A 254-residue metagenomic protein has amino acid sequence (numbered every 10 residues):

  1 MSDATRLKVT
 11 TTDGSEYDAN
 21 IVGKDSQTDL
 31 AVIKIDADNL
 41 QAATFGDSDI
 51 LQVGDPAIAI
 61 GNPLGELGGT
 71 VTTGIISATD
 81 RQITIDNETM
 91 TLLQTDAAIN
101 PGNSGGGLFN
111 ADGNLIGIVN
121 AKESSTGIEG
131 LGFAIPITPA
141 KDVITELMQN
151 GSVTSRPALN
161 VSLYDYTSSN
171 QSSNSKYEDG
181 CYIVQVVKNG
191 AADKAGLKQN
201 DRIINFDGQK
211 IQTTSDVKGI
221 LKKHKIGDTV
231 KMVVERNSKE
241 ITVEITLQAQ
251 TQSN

Functional and structural regions predicted by a protein language model:
M1-Q171, E178, K188, S215 (+3 more regions): Serine-dependent protease modules
T5, N103-G105, C181-I183, K198-Q199 (+1 more regions): Short loop/turn microsegments at loop-to-beta-strand junctions
G46-D49, D193, D207, I220: Short, conserved secondary-structure segments in the cores of folded domains
I76, I183-V186, I203: A structural signal for short, hydrophobic beta-strand segments that form beta-sheets in beta-rich/all-beta domains
A192-T214: Conserved PDZ fold ligand-binding element
V243-T246: Edge beta-strands of extracellular beta-sandwich domains
